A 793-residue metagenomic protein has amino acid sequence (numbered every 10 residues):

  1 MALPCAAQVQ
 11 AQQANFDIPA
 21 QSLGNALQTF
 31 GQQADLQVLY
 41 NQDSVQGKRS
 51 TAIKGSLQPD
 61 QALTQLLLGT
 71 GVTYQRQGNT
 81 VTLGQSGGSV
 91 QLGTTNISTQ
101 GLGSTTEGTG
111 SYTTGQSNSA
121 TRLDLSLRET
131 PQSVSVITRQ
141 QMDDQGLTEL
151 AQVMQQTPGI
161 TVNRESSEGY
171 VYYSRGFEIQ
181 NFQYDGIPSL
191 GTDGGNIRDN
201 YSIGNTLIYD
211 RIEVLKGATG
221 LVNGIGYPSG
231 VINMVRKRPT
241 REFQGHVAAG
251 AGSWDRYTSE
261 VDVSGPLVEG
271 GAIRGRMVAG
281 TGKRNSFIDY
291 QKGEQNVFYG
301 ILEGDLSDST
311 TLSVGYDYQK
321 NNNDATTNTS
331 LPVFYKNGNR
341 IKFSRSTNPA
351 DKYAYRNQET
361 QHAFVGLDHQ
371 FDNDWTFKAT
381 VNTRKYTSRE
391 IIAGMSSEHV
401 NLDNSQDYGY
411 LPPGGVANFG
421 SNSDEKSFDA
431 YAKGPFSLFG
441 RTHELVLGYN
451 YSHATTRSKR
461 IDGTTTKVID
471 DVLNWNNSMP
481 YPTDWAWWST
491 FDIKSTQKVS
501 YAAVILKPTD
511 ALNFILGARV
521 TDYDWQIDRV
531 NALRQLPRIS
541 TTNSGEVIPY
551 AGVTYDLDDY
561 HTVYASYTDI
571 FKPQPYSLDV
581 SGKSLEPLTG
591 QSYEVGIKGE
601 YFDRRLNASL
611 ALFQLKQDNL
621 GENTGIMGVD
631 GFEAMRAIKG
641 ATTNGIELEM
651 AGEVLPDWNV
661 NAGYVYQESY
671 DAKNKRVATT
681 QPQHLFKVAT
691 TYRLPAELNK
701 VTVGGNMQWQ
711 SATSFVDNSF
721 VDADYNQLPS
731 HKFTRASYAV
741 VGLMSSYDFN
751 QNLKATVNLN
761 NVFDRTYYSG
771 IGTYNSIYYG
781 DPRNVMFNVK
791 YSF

Functional and structural regions predicted by a protein language model:
Q37, A52-K54, G93-F243, I570 (+1 more regions): Acidic, small-polar-rich N-terminal luminal/periplasmic segments of exported/outer-membrane proteins
G191, L207-D210, L221-G300, L306-T310 (+2 more regions): Outer-membrane beta-barrel translocator/receptor signature
G282-S286, Y299-Q370, K385-S423, T466-S489 (+3 more regions): Acidic/polar loop-and-plug regions of large Gram-negative outer-membrane beta-barrel proteins
E303-S307, S423, T442-A454, F491-Q617 (+4 more regions): Structural signature of Gram-negative outer-membrane beta-barrels, strongest in the C-terminal barrel of TonB-dependent
A363-K385, G415-R529: Face-selective signature of the C-terminal outer-membrane beta-barrel domain
D368-D372, T376-N382, Y386-G394, T562-Y564 (+3 more regions): Membrane-embedded beta-barrel scaffold of Gram-negative outer-membrane proteins
S421, T679-F793: Conserved C-terminal beta-signal and adjacent last beta-strands/turns of outer-membrane beta-barrel proteins
D510-A511, Q614-K616, R636-N718, F763 (+1 more regions): Gram-negative outer-membrane beta-barrel transporters
